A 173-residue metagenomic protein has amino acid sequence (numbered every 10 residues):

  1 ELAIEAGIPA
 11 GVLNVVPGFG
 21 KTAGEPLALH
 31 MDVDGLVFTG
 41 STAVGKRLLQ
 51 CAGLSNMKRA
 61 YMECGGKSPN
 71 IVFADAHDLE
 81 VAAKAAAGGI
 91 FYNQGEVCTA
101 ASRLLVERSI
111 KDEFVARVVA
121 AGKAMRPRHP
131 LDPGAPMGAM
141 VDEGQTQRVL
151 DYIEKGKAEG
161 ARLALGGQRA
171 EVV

Functional and structural regions predicted by a protein language model:
E1-G24: PLP-dependent aminotransferase-like
V12-N14, G35-F38: Short catalytic-loop micro-motif centered on adjacent basic/acidic residues
F19, T39, E63: Conserved residues at the C-terminal ends of beta-strands
L29-H30, G35, A43-V173: ALDH superfamily catalytic-core signature
